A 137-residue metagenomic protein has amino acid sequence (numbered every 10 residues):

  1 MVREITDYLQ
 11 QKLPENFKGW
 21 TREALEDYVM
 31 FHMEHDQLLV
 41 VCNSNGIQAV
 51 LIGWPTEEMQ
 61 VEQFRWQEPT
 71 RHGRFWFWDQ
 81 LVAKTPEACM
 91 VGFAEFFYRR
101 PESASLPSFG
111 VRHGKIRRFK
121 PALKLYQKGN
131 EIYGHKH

Functional and structural regions predicted by a protein language model:
M1-E26: Short amphipathic alpha-helix that is part of the acyltransferase structural core
L9-L13, Y28-H32, F96-P101: Hydrophobic, Leu/Ile/Phe/Ala-enriched alpha-helical segments that form helix-helix packing faces
F17-L38, C42-N43: Active-site rim helix/loop that mediates acceptor-substrate recognition in acyltransferases
V40-T56: Conserved beta-strand in the GNAT
V61-N130: Acyl-donor binding region in acyl/amide transferases
